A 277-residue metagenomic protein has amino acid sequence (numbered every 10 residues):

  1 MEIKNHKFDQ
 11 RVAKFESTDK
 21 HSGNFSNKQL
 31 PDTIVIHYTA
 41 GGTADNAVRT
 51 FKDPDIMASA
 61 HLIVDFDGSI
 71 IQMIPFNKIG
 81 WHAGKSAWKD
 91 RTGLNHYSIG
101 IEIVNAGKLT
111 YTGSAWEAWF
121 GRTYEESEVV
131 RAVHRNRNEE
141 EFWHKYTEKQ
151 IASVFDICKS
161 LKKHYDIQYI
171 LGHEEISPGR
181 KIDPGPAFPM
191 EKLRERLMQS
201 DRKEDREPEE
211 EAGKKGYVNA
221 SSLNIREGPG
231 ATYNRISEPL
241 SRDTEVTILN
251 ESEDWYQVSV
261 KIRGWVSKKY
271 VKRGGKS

Functional and structural regions predicted by a protein language model:
E2, S26, P186-G216, R273-G275: Acidic, His- and aromatic-enriched active-site or binding-groove loops in soluble protein domains that engage sugars
E2-Q168: Active-site-adjacent loop/helix surface patches within enzyme catalytic domains that shape the substrate-binding cleft
L30-D32, A58, F66-S69, N95-Y97 (+5 more regions): Residues that flank catalytic or metal-binding motifs in active/ligand-binding sites
H164-R180: Acidic/histidine-rich, metal-coordinating catalytic segments
K215-I225: Short, basic/aromatic beta-hairpin or loop at an interaction surface
L223, K269-S277: Structured surface patches comprising rigid loops and adjacent beta-strands/short helices at the edges of well-ordered
P229-R235: Short alpha-helix capping/helix-loop boundary micro-motifs
E238-K272: SH3/SH3-like beta-barrel superfamily modules
